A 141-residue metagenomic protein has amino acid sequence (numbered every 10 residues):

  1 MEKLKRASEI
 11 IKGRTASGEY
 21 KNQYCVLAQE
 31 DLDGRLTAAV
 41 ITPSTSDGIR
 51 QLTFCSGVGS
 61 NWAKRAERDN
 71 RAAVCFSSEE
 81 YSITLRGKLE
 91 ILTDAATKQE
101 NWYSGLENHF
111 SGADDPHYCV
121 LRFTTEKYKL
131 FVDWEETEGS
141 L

Functional and structural regions predicted by a protein language model:
M1-I10, S56-G59, S104-L106: Charged, amphipathic alpha-helical segments
E2-K3, T84-L141: Charged, gly/pro-rich active-site loop segments
K3-T15, N22-C25, T37-A39: Membrane-topology and secretion signals of cell-surface/extracellular proteins
G13-L32, A72-F76: A short, Trp-centered hydrophobic/proline-enriched beta-strand micro-motif
N22-R50: N-terminal leader/targeting helix
N22-Y24, R50-L52, D69-A72, P116-V120 (+1 more regions): Short, surface-exposed beta-edge/turn micro-motifs
T42-E80: A short mixed-secondary-structure module that forms the rim of ligand-binding clefts
